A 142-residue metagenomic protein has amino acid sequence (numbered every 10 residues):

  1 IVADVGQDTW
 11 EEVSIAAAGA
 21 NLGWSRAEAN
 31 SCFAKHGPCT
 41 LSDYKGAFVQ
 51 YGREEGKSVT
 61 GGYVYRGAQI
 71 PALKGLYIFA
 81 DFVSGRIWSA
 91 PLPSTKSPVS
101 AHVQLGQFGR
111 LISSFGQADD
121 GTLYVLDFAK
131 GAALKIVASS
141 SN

Functional and structural regions predicted by a protein language model:
I1-A101, A132, I136-S139: Beta-propeller domain segments
V59, Q107-S113: Short coil-to-beta transitions that initiate beta-strands within beta-rich domains
F79, Q107, V125: Small/polar loops that bind or transfer phosphate-bearing groups
Q104: Conserved beta-strand positions that form and line the central face of beta-propeller blades
S113-N142: Blade-level signature of beta-propeller repeat domains, shared across WD40, Kelch, NHL, RCC1 and BNR/Asp-box propellers
